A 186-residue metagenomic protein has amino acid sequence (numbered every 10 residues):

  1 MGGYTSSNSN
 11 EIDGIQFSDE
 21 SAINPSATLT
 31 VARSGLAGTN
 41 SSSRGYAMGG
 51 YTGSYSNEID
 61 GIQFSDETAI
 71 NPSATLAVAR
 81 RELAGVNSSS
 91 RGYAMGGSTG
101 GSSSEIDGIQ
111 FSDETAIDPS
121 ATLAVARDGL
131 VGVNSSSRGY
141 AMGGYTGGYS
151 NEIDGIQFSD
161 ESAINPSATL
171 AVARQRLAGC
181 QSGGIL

Functional and structural regions predicted by a protein language model:
M1-L186: Polar, enzyme-active/binding microenvironments
